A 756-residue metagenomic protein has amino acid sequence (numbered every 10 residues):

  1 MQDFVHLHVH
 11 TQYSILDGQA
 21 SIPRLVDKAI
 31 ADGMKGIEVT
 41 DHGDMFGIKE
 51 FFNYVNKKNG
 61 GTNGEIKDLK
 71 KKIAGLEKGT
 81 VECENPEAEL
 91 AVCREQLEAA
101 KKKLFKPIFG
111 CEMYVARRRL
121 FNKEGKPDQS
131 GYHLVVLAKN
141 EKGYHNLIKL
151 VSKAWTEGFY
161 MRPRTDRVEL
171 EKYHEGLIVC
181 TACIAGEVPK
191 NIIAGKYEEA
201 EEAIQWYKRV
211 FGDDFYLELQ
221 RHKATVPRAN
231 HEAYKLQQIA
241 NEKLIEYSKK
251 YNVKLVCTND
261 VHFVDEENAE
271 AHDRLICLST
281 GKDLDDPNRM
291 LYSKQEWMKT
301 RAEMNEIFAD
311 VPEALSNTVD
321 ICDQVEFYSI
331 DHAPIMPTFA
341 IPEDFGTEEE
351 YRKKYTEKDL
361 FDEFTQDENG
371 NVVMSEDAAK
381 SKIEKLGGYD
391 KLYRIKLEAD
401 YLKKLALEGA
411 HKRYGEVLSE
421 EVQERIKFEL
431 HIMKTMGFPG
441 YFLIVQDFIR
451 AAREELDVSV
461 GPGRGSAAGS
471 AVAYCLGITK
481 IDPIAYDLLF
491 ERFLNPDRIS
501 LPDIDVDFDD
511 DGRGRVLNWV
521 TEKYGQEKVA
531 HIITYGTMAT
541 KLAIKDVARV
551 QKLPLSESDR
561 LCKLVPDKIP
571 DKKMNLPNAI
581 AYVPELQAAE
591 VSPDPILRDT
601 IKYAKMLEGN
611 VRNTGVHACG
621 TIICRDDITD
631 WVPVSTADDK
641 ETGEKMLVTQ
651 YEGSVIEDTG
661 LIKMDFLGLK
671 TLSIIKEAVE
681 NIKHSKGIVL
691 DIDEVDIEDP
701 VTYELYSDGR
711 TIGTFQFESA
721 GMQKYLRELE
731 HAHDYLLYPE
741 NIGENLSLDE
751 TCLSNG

Functional and structural regions predicted by a protein language model:
M1-L737: Alpha-helical scaffold/interaction cores of sigma-54-like transcription cofactors and many family A DNA polymerases
H733-G756: RNase H-like nuclease fold core
